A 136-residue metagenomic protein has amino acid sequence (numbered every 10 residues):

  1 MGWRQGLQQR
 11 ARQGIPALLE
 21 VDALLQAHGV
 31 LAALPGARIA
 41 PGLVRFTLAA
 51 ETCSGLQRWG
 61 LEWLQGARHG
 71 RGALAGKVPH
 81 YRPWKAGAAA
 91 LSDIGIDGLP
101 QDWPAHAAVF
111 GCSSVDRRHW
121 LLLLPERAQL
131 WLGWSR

Functional and structural regions predicted by a protein language model:
M1-G66: N-terminal export/targeting and maturation segments
A50-C53, L123-Q129: Short, solvent-exposed coil/turn segments at beta-strand boundaries
G60-R127, R136: Functional cores of ribonucleases/endoribonucleases
